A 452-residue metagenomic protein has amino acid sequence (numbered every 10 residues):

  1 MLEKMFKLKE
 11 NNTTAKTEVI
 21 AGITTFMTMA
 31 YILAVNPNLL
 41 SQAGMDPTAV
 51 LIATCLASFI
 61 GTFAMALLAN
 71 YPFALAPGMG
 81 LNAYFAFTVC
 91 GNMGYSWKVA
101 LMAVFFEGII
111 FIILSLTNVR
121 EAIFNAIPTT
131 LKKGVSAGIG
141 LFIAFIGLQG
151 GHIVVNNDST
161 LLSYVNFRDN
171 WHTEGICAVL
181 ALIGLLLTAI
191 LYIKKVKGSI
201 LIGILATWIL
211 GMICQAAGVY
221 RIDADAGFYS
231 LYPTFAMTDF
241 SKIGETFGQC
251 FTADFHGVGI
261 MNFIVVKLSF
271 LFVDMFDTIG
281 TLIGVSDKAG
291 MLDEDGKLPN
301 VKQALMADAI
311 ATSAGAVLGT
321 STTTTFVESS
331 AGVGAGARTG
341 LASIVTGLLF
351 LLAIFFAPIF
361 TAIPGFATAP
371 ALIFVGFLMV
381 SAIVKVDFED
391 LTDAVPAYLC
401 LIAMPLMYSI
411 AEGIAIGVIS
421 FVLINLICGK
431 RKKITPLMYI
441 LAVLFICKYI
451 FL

Functional and structural regions predicted by a protein language model:
M1-A49, V165-D169, I204-K302, F445-C447: Helix-loop-helix hairpins and the membrane-proximal interhelical loops of multi-pass alpha-helical transport proteins
L2-N36, A57, G78-F87, G91-I139 (+1 more regions): Helix-loop-helix junctions within the multi-pass membrane cores of secondary transporters/permeases
V19, L39, I123, G198 (+3 more regions): Residue-level signature of catalytic and energy-coupling elements of molecular machines, predominantly ATP/GTP-dependent
S41, A66, N70, A74 (+7 more regions): Transmembrane helix-loop junctions in multipass membrane proteins, especially transporters and channels
G44-F63: Loop-to-helix transition at the N-terminal end of transmembrane alpha-helices
P47-T48, F73, W97, I410: Membrane-helix interface/capping residues of multi-pass secondary transporters
G61-F73, A189-K195, S269-D277, D308-L318 (+3 more regions): Transmembrane alpha-helix interface/packing and boundary motifs in multi-pass membrane proteins, characterized by
M93-I209, I213, I344-L452: Membrane-embedded alpha-helical modules
